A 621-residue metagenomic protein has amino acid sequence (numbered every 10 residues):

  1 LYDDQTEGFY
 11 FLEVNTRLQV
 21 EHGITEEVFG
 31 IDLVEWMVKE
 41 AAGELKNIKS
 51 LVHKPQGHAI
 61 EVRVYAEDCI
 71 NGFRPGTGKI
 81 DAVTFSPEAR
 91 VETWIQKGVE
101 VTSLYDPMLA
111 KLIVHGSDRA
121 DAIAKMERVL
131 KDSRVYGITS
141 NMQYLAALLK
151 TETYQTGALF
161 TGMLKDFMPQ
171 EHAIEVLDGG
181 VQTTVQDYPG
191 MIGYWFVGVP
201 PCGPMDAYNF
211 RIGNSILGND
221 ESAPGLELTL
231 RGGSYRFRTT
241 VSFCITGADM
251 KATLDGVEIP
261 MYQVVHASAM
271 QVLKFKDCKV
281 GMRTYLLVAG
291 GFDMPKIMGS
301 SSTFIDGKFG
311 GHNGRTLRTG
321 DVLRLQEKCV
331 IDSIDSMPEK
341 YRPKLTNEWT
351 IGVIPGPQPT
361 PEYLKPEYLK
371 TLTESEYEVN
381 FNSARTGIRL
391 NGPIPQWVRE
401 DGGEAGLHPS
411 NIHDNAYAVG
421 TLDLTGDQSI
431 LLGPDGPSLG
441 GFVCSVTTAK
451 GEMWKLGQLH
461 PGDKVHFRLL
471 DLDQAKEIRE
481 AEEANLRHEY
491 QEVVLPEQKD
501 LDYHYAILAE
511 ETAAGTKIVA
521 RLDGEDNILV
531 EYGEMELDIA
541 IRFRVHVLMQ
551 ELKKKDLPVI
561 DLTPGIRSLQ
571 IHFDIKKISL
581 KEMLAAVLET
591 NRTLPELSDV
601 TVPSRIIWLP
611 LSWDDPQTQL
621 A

Functional and structural regions predicted by a protein language model:
L1-E13: Hydrophobic, small-residue-rich alpha-helical packing segments that form membrane-like cores
Y2-D4, Q19, G23-A173: Catalytic cores of soluble metabolic enzymes centered on carboxylation/carboxyl-transfer
Q5-G8, L18-V20, Q56, D106 (+3 more regions): Short flexible coil/turn linkers enriched for glycine and charged/polar residues that connect secondary-structure
F9, G57-A59, E88, Y105-L109 (+4 more regions): A general secondary-structure signal for short beta-strands and their flanking turns/coil in non-transmembrane regions
L12, A110-H115, V530-Y532: Short, well-ordered beta-strand elements
N15-T25, H408, P437: Glycine-rich phosphate/pyrophosphate-binding beta-alpha loops
T16, V64-A66, V114-G116, D178 (+2 more regions): Flexible glycine-/small-residue-rich
E171-A621: Conserved "landmark" site that anchors the functional core of diverse proteins
